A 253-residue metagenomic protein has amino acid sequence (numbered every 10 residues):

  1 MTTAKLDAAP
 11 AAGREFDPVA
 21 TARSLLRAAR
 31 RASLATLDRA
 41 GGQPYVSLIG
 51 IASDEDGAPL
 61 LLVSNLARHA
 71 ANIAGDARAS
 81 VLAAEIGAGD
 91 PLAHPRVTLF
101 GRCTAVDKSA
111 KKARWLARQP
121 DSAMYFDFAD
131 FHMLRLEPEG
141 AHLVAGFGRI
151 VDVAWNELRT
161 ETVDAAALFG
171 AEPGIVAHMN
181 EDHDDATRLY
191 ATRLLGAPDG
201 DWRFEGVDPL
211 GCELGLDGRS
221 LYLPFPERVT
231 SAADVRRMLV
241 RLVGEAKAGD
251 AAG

Functional and structural regions predicted by a protein language model:
M1-G253: Binding-site signature for planar aromatic cofactors or substrates
